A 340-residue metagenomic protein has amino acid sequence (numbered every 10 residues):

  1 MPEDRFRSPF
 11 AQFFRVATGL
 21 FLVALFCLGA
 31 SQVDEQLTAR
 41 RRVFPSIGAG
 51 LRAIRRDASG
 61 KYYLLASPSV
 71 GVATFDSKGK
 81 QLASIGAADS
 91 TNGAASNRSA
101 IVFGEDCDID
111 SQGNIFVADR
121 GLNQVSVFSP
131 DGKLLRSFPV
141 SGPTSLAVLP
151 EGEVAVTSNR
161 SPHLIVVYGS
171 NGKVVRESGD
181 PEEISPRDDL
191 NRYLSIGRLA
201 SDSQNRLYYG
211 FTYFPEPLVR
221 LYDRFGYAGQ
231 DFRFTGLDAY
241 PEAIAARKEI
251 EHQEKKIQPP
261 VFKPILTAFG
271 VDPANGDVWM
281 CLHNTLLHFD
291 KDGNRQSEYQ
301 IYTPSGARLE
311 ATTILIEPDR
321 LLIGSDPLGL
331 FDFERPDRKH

Functional and structural regions predicted by a protein language model:
M1-Q12: N-terminal secretory signal peptides that target proteins for export/translocation
S8-F10, T18, F44-P45, D223: Sequence-pattern detector for short linear motifs and compositional/periodic biases rather than a specific fold
V16-C27: Bacterial N-terminal signal peptides
G29-H340: Eukaryotic scaffold repeat domains enriched in small/polar residues
